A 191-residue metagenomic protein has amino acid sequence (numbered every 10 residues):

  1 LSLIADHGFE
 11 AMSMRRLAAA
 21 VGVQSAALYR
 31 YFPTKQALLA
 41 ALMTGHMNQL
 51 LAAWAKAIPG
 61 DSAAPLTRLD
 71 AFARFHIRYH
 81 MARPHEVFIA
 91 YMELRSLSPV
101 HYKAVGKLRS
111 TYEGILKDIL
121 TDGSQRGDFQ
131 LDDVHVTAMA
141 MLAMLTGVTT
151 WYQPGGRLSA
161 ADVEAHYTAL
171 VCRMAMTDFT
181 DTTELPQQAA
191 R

Functional and structural regions predicted by a protein language model:
L1, L17, L42-L50, L116: Generic hydrophobic, amphipathic alpha-helix propensity
L3-A37, A41: Helix-turn-helix
F9, F32, Y91-L97: Short helix-capping/turn signature of helix-turn-helix
A41, A55-H85, A138-M141, E164 (+1 more regions): Hydrophobic alpha-helical connector segments
N48-A55, A82, I89, V100-Q125 (+1 more regions): Amphipathic alpha-helical packing segments from all-alpha helical-bundle domains
A57, R74-M81, Y91-S96, A169-A175: Helix-loop "lid/cap" segments that line or gate small-molecule binding pockets
V87-Y91, Y102, S124-L170, D178-R191: Hydrophobic/aromatic-rich alpha-helical bundle segments in the mid-to-C-terminal region
